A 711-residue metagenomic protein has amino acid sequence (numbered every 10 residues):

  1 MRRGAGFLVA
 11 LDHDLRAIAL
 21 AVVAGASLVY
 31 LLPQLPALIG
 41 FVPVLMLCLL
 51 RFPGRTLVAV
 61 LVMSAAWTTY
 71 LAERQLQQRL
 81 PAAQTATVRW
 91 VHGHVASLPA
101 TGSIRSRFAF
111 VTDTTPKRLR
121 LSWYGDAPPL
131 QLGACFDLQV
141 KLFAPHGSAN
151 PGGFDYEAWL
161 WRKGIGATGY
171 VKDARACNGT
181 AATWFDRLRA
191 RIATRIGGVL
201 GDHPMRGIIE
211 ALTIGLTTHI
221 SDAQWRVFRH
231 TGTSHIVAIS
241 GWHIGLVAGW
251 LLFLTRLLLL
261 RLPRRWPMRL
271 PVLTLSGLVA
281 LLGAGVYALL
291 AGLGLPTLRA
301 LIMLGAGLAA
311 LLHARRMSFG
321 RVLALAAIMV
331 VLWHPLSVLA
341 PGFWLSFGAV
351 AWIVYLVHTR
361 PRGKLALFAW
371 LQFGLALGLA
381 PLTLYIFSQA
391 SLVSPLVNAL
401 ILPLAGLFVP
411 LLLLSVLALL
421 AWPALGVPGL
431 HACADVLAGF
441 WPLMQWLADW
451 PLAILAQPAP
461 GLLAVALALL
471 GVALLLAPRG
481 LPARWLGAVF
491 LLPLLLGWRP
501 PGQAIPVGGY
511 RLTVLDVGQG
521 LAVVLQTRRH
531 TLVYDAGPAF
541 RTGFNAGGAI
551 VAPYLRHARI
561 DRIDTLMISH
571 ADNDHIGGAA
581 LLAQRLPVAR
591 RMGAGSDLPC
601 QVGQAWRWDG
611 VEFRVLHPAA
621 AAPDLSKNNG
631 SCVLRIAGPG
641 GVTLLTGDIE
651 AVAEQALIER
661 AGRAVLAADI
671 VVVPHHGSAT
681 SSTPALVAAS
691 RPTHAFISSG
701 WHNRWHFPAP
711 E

Functional and structural regions predicted by a protein language model:
R2-A10, V58-H235, F544, A549-R556 (+6 more regions): Membrane-interface helix/helix-cap signal primarily in integral membrane proteins
R2-A86, I302, L417: Helix-loop-helix transmembrane hairpins and adjacent membrane-interface loops of multi-pass inner-membrane proteins
L11-A19, S318-V322, F368, G426-A434: Membrane-interfacial loop-to-transmembrane alpha-helix junctions, especially the N-terminal start
A17, L47, P53-V58, G169 (+9 more regions): Hydrophobic alpha-helical transmembrane segments in multi-pass membrane proteins
G25, G93, G342, L379 (+3 more regions): Residue-level signal for inorganic ion chemistry
L28-P36, L392, L396, A453-P458: Membrane-helix interface and helix-disruption motif detector
D113-T114, G125-Q139, A144, W159 (+4 more regions): Non-globular, low-confidence helical/coil segments that flank catalytic cores
W184-V199, I208, L216, Q224 (+10 more regions): Hydrophobic alpha-helical segments of integral membrane proteins, encompassing both true transmembrane helices
